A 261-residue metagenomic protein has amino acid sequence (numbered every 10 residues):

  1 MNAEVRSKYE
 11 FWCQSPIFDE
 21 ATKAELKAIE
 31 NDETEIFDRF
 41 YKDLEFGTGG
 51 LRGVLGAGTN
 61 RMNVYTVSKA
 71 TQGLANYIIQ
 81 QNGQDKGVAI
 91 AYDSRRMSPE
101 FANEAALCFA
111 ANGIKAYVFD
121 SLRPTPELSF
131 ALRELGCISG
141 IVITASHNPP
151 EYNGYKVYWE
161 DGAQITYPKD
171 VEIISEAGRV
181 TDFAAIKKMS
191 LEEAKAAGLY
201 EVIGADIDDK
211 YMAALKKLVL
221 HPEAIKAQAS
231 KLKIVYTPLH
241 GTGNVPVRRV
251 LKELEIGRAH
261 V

Functional and structural regions predicted by a protein language model:
A3-E4, K8-A105, E193-K231: An N-terminal, well-structured beta->alpha segment
F11-C13, G83-D161: Ferredoxin-reductase
F18, L51-G53, G58-N60, R95 (+5 more regions): Short, glycine-/Ser/Thr-/acidic-enriched flexible segments
E35-F40, L44, N153-R258: Gly/Ser/Thr-enriched, mixed-charge loops and adjacent short helices that form phosphate/oxyanion-binding elements
V64-S68, A91-A111, L232-A259: Glycine-rich phosphate/diphosphate-binding loop of Rossmann-like nucleotide-binding domains
K69-G73, C108, E127, E172: Generic beta-strand or strand-like secondary-structure segments
Y77, C108, A131, L218 (+1 more regions): Rossmann-fold NAD(P)-dependent oxidoreductase module
